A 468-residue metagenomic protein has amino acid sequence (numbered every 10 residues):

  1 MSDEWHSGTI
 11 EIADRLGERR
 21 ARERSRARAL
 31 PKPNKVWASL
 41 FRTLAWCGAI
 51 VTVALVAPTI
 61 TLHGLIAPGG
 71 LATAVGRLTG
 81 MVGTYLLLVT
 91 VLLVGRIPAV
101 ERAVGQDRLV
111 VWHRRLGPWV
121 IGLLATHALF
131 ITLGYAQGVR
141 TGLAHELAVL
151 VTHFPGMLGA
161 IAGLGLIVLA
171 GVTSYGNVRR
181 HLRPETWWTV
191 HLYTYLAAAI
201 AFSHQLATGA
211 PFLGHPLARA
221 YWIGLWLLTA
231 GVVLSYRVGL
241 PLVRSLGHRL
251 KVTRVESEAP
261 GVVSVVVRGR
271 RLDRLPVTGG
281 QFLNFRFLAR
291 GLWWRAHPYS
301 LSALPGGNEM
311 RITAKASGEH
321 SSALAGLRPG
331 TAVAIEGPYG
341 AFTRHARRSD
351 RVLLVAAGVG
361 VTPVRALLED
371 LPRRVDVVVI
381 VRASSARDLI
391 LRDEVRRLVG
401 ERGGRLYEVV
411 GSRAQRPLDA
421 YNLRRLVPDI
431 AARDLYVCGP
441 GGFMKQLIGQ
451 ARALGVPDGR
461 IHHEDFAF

Functional and structural regions predicted by a protein language model:
D3-R24: Short, charged cytosolic
R26-P33, L109: N-terminal juxtamembrane segment and adjoining first transmembrane helix
L30-G48: N-terminal membrane topogenic signal
T43-T61, G80, L87, I97-D107 (+3 more regions): FNR/FR-type flavoprotein reductase catalytic core
T59-T73: Short, hydrophobic transmembrane alpha-helix segments
G70-G83: Loop-to-helix transition at the N-terminal end of transmembrane alpha-helices
G76, L242-E336, T343, P372 (+4 more regions): Ferredoxin-reductase
T90: Polar-ligand-bearing catalytic/cofactor-coordination segments of membrane-embedded or membrane-tethered inner-membrane
